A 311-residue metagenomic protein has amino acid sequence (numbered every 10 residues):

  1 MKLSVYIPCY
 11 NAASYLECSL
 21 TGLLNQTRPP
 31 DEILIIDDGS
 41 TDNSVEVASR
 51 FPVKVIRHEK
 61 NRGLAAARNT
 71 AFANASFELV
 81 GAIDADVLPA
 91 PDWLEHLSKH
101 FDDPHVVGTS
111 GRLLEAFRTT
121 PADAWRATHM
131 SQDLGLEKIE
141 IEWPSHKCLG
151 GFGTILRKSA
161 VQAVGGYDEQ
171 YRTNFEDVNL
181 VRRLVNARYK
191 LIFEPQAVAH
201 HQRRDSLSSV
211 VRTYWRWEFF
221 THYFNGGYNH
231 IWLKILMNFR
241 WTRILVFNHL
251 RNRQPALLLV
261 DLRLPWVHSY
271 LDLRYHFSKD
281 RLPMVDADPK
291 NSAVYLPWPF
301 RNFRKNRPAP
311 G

Functional and structural regions predicted by a protein language model:
T21-P30: Short, acidic, metal-binding catalytic loop of nucleotide-sugar glycosyltransferases
G22, D37-V45, K60, V87: A conserved acidic beta->alpha catalytic loop
E59-A75: Glycine-rich, basic loop-to-helix element that forms the pyrophosphate-binding segment of sugar-nucleotide handling
V80: Short aromatic/hydrophobic "clamp" motif used to bind/position activated sugar donors
D92-D123: Conserved donor NDP-sugar-binding/catalytic core segment of glycosyltransferases
G111-R112, A127-K147: Short, flexible, basic/aromatic active-site loop/helix in glycosyltransferases
L149, G153-L156, A160-G165, Y171-V198: A short, conserved alpha-helix in the catalytic core of glycosyltransferases
T213-F219, G227-G311: Non-catalytic, C-terminal membrane-associated alpha-helical segments of glycosyltransferases
